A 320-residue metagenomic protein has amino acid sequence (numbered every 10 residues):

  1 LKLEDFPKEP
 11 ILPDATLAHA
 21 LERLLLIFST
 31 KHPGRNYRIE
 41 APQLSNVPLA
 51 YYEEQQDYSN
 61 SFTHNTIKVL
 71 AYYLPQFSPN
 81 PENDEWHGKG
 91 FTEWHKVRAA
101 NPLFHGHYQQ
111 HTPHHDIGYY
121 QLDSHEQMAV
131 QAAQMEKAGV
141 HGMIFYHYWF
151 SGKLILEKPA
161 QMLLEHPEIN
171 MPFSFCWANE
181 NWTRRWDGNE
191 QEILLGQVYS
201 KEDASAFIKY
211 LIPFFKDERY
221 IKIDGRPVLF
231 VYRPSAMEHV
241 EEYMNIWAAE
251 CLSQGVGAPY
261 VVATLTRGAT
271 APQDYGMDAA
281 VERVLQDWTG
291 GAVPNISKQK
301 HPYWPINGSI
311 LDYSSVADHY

Functional and structural regions predicted by a protein language model:
L1-H64, E136: ER/Golgi luminal nucleotide-sugar-dependent glycosyltransferases, focusing on the catalytic module
Q55-Y320: Glycan-processing catalytic domains of CAZymes
